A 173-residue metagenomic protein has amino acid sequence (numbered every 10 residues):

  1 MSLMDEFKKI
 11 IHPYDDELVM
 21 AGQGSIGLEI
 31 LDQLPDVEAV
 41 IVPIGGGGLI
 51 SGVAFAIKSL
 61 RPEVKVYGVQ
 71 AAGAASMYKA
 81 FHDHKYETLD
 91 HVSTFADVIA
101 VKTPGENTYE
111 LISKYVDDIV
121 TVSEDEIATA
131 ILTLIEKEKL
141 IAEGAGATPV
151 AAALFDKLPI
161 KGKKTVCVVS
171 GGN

Functional and structural regions predicted by a protein language model:
M1-N173: PLP-dependent amino-acid enzyme catalytic core
